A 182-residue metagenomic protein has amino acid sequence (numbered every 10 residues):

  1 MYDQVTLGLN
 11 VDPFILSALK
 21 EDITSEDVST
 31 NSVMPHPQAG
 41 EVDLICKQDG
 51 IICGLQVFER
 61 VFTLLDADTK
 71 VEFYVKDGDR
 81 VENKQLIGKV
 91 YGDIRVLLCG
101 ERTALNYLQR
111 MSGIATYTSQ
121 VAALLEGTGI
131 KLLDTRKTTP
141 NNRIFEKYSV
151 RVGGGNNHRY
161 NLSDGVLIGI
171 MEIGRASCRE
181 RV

Functional and structural regions predicted by a protein language model:
Y2-R179: Acidic/glycine-rich phosphate/pyrophosphate-binding loops and surrounding catalytic core that coordinate Mg2+
